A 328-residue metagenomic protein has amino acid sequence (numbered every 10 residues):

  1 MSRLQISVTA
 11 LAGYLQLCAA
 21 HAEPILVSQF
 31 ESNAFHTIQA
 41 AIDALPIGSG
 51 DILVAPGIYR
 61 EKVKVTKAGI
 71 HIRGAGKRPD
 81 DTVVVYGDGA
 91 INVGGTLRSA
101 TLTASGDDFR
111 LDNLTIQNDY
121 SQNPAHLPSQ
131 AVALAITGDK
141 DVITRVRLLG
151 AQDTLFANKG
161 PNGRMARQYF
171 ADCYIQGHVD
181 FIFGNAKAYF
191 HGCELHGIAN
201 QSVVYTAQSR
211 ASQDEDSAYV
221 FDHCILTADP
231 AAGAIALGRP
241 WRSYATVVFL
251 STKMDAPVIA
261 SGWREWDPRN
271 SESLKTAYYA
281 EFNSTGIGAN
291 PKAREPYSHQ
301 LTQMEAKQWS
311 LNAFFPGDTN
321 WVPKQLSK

Functional and structural regions predicted by a protein language model:
M1-V8: Bacterial N-terminal signal peptides that target proteins for export
T9-A10, A20: Cleavable N-terminal signal peptides
E23-K328: Sequence-level preference for short, compositionally simple segments enriched in small aliphatic or small polar residues
